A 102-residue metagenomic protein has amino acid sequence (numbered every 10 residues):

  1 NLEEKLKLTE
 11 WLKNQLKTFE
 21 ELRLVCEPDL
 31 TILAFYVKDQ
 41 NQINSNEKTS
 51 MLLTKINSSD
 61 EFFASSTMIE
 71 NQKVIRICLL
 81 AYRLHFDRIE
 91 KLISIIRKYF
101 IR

Functional and structural regions predicted by a protein language model:
N1-F100: Conserved C-terminal alpha-helix-loop-beta "cap" of PLP-dependent enzymes that closes/shapes the active-site mouth
